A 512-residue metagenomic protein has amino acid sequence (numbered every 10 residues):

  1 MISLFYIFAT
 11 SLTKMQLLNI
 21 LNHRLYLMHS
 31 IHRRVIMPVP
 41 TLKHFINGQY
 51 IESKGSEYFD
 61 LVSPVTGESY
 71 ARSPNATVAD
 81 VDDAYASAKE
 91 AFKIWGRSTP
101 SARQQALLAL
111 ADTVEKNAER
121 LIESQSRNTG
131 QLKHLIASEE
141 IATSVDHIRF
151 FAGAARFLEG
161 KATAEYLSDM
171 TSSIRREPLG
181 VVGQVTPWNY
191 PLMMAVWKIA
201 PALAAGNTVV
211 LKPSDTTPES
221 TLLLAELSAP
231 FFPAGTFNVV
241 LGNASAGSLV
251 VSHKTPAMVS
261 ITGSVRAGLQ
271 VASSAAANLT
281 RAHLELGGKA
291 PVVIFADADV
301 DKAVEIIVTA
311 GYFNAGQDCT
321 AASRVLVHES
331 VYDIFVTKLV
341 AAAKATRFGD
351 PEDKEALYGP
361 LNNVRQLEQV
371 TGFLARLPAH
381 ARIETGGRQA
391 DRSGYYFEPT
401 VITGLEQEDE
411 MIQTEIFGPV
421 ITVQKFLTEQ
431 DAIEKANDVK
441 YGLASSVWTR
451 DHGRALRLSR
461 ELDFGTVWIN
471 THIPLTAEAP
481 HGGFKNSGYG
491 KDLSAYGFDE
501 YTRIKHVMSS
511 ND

Functional and structural regions predicted by a protein language model:
I20-L21, Y26-V65: Hydrophobic face of amphipathic alpha-helices that form TPR/SEL1-like repeat modules and related alpha-solenoid
T66-R72, P256, V293, R347 (+2 more regions): Conserved C-terminal structural/oligomerization subdomain of aldehyde/semialdehyde dehydrogenase
G67, R103, Q125, I148 (+9 more regions): Residue-level signal for inorganic ion chemistry
E68-L158: Glycine-rich loop-to-alpha-helix module at the N-terminal edge of alpha/beta enzyme cores
Y70-A76, A91-R97, Q184, V292-F295 (+5 more regions): Short, well-ordered beta-strand elements within core beta-sheets of diverse protein domains
G160-K302, F426: Rossmann-like NAD(P) dinucleotide-binding subdomain of oxidoreductase/dehydrogenase enzymes
R266-E406, Q430, I469: ALDH superfamily catalytic-core signature
